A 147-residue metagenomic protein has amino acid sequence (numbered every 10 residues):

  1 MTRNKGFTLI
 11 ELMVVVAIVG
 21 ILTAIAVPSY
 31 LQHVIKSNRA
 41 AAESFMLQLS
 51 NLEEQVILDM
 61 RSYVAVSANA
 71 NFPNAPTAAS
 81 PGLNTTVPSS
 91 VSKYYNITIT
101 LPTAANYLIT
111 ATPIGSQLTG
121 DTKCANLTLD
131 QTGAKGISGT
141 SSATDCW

Functional and structural regions predicted by a protein language model:
M1-H33: N-terminal single-pass transmembrane signal-anchor helix
L9-L12, E53, A111: Conserved hydrophobic beta-strand within the GNAT/NAT acetyltransferase core sheet that lines the active-site cleft
E11-G20, L47-S50, T77-G82: Short, charged low-complexity linear motifs
K36-A40, Q48-A70: Alpha-helix exit/C-cap motif
L58-W147: Periplasmic/extracellular, small/polar-rich flexible segments of pilin-like filament-forming proteins
